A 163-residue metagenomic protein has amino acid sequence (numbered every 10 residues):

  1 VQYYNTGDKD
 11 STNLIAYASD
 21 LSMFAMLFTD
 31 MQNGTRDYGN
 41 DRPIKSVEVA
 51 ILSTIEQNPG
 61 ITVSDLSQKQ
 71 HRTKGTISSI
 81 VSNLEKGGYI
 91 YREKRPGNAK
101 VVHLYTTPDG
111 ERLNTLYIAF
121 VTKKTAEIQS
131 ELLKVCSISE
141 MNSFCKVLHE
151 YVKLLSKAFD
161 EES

Functional and structural regions predicted by a protein language model:
V1-N13, I138-S163: C-terminal regulatory/oligomerization modules of transcriptional regulators
V1-P43, R112: N-terminal leader segment of winged-helix/HTH proteins
A18-A25, E48, L52, T107 (+1 more regions): Generic structural concept
F24, F28-T35, Q70, G110-L132 (+1 more regions): Alpha-helical linker/hinge and terminal dimerization helices associated with HTH transcriptional regulators
Q32-T73: N-terminal helix-turn-helix DNA-binding core of bacterial DNA-binding proteins
N83-N142: Charged, amphipathic alpha-helical coiled-coil/dimerization segments
